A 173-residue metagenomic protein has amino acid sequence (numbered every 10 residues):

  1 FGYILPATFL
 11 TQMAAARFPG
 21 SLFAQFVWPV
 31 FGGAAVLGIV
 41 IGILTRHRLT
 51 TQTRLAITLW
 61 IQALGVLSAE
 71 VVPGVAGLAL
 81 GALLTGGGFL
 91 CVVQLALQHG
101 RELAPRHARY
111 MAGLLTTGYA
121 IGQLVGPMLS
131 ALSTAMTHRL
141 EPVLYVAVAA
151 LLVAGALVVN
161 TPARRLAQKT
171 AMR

Functional and structural regions predicted by a protein language model:
F1, V36-L37, L67, A120-M128: Hydrophobic/small/kink-forming positions within alpha-helical transmembrane segments of polytopic membrane proteins
F1-P29: Extracytoplasmic gate region of multi-pass secondary transporters
T8, Q12, V93-L103: Intracellular helix-loop hinge segments at the cytoplasmic ends of transmembrane helices in 12-TM rocker-switch-type
Q25-A35, T85, L115-Y119: Transmembrane alpha-helical segments of major facilitator superfamily
G38-T51, T134: Helix-to-loop junctions at the C-terminal end of transmembrane segments in multipass secondary transporters
T50-A96: C-terminal transmembrane helical hairpin of 12-TM major facilitator-type secondary transporters
R106-R139, A147: A late C-terminal transmembrane helix in Major Facilitator Superfamily
Y145-R173: Multi-pass alpha-helical transporter architecture, strongest for 12-TM Major Facilitator/SLC carriers used
